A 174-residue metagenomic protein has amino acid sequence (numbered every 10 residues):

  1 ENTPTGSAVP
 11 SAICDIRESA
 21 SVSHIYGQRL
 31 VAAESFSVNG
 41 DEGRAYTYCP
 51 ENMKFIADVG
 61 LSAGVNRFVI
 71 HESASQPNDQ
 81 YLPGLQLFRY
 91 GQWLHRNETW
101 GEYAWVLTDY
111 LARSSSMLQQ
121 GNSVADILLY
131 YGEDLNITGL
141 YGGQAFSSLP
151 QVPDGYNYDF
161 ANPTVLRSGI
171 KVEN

Functional and structural regions predicted by a protein language model:
E1-N174: Carbohydrate-binding surfaces of carbohydrate-active enzymes
